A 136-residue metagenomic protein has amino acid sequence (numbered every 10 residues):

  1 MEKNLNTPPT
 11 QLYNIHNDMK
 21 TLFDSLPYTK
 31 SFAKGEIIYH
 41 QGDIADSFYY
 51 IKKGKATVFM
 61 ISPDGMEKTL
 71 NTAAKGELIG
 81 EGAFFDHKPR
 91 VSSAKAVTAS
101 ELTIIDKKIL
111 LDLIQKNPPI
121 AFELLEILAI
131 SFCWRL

Functional and structural regions predicted by a protein language model:
M1-L136: Cytosolic regulatory regions built on CNB/CRP/Popeye-like sensor folds
